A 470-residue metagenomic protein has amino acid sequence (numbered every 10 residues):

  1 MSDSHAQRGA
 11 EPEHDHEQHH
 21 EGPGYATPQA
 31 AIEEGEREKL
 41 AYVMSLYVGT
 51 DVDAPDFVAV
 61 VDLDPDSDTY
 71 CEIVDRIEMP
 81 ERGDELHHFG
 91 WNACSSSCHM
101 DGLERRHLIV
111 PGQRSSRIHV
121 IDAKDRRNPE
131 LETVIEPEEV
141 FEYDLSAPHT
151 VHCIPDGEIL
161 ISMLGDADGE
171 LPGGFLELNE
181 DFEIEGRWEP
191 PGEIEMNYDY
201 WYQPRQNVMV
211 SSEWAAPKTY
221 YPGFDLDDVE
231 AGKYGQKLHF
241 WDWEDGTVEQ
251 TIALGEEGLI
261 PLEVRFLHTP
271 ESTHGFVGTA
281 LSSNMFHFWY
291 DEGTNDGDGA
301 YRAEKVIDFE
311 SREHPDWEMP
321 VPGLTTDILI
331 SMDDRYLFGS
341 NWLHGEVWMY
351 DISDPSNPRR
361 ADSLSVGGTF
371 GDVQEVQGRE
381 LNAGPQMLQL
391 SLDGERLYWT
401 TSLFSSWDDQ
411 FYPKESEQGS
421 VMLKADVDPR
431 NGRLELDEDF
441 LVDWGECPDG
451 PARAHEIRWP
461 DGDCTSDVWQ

Functional and structural regions predicted by a protein language model:
H14-H20, I32-E104, I109-E136, E170 (+1 more regions): Beta-propeller domains
H16-R37, E85-E104, L145-P155, W201-N207 (+5 more regions): Structural signature of eukaryotic scaffold interfaces centered on beta-propeller domains
A30-E36, Y42-D53, C98-R106, V110 (+5 more regions): Short, conserved, GDST-rich strand-edge loop motifs in beta-rich repeat architectures
V60-T69, V120-E130, D181, F240-G246 (+4 more regions): Short loop/turn segments immediately following beta-strands, especially the blade-tip and inter-blade linker loops
E72-W91, T133-D144, R187-E195, V248-L259 (+3 more regions): Surface-exposed loop and turn segments in beta-propeller and other repeat-based domains that flank or scaffold
A123-P204: Asp-box/WD-like beta-propeller blade repeats and closely related beta-sheet repeat scaffolds
P191-Y350: Beta-propeller domains
T273-D291, E318-E415: Loop/turn-rich, solvent-exposed surfaces of beta-rich toroidal or solenoidal domains
